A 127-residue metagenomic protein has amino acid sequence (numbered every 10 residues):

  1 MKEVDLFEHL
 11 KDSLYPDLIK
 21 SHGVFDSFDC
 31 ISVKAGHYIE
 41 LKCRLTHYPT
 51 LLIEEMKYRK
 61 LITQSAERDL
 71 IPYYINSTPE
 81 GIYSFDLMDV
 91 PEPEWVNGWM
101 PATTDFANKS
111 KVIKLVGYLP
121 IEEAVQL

Functional and structural regions predicted by a protein language model:
M1-V24, I82: Acidic-basic catalytic patches of nuclease active cores, encompassing PD-(D/E)XK and other metal-cofactor nuclease
G23, K42-R44, S77: Histidine- and/or cysteine-centered catalytic micro-motif in compact active-site loops
D26-F28: Change "...and in nucleic-acid phosphodiester-cleaving endonucleases..." to "...and in nucleic-acid processing enzymes
C30-H47: Conserved catalytic cores of phosphodiester-cleaving nucleases, focusing on short active-site segments
L45-Y58: Active-site-adjacent loop/helix micro-motif of nuclease/hydrolase catalytic cores
E55-E67: Basic, amphipathic alpha-helical patches used to engage nucleic acids or provide basic targeting signals, exemplified
S65-V90: Nucleic-acid nuclease catalytic cores
Y83-L127: Intrinsically disordered, low-complexity terminal regions enriched in charged/polar residues
